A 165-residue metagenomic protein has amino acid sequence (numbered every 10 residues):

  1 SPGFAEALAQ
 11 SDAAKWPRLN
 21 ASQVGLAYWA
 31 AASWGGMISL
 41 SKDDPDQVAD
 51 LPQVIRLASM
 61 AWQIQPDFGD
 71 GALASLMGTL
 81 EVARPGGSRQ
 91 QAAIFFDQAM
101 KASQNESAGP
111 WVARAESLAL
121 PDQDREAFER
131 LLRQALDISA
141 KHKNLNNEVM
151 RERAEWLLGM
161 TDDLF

Functional and structural regions predicted by a protein language model:
S1-G3, L19-L40, D67-V82, A108-L118 (+2 more regions): Amphipathic alpha-helical repeat scaffolds of TPR domains
S11-D12, D50-Q65, Q91-K101: Amphipathic alpha-helices of TPR/Sel1-like and other helical repeat/solenoid scaffolds
N20, A27, V48-L51, D67-G71 (+4 more regions): Inter-repeat boundary and helix-capping residues of tandem alpha-helical solenoids
M37-D50, V82-Q91, P121-A127, L164-F165: Short coil/turn connectors between adjacent alpha-helices in alpha-solenoid helical repeat scaffolds
A58, Q65, A102-S103, I138-H142 (+1 more regions): Alpha-helical junction/boundary sensor with strong preference for TPR arrays
P66-Q104: Alpha-helical adaptor scaffolds
Q91-I94, E126-H142: TPR/TPR-like (Sel1-like) alpha-helical repeat modules
R130-L131, A140-F165: Terminal, low-structured helical/coil segments at or just beyond the last alpha-helical repeat
